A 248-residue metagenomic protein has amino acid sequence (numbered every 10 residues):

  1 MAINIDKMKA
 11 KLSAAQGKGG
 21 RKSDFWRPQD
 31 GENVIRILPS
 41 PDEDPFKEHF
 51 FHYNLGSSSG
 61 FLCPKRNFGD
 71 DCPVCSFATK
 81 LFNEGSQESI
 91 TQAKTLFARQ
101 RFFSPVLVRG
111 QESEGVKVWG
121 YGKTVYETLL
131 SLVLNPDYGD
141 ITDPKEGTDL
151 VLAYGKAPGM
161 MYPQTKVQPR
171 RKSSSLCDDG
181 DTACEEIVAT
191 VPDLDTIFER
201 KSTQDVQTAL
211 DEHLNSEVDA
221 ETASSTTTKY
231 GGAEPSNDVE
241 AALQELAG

Functional and structural regions predicted by a protein language model:
M1-G139, R200-Q204: OB-fold ssDNA-binding interfaces and closely related basic DNA-contact patches used across DNA replication/repair
A2-K18, Y230-G248: Extended acidic low-complexity intrinsically disordered regions
W26, A93-T95, K156, A183-I187 (+1 more regions): Generic structural signal for short, flexible, solvent-exposed coil/loop and linker residues
R109-T227: Compact mixed alphabeta submodule
